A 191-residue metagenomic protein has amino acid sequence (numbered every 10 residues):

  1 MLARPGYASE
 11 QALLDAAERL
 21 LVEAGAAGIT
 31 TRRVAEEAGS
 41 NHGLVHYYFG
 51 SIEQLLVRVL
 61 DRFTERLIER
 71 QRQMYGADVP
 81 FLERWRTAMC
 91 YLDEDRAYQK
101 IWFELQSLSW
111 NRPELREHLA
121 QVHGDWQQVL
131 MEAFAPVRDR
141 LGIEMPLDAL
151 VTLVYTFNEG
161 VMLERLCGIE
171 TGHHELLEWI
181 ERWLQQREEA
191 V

Functional and structural regions predicted by a protein language model:
M1-A8, V191: N-terminal intrinsically disordered/low-complexity leader segments
S9-A12, A16-Q54, R58: Helix-turn-helix
G39, G50-Q54, G76-V79, D93 (+7 more regions): Residues in soluble alpha-helical coiled-coils and helical-bundle/repeat scaffolds
R58, E69-Q99, L147-V154: Hydrophobic alpha-helical connector segments
D61-R66: Short, basic, alpha-helical segments at the C-terminal edge of helix-turn-helix-like DNA-binding modules
I68, Q73, E94-F103, P113-D139 (+2 more regions): Amphipathic alpha-helical packing segments from all-alpha helical-bundle domains
T87-D93, K100-R112, W183: Helix-loop "lid/cap" segments that line or gate small-molecule binding pockets
R116-A120, V137-V191: Hydrophobic/aromatic-rich alpha-helical bundle segments in the mid-to-C-terminal region
